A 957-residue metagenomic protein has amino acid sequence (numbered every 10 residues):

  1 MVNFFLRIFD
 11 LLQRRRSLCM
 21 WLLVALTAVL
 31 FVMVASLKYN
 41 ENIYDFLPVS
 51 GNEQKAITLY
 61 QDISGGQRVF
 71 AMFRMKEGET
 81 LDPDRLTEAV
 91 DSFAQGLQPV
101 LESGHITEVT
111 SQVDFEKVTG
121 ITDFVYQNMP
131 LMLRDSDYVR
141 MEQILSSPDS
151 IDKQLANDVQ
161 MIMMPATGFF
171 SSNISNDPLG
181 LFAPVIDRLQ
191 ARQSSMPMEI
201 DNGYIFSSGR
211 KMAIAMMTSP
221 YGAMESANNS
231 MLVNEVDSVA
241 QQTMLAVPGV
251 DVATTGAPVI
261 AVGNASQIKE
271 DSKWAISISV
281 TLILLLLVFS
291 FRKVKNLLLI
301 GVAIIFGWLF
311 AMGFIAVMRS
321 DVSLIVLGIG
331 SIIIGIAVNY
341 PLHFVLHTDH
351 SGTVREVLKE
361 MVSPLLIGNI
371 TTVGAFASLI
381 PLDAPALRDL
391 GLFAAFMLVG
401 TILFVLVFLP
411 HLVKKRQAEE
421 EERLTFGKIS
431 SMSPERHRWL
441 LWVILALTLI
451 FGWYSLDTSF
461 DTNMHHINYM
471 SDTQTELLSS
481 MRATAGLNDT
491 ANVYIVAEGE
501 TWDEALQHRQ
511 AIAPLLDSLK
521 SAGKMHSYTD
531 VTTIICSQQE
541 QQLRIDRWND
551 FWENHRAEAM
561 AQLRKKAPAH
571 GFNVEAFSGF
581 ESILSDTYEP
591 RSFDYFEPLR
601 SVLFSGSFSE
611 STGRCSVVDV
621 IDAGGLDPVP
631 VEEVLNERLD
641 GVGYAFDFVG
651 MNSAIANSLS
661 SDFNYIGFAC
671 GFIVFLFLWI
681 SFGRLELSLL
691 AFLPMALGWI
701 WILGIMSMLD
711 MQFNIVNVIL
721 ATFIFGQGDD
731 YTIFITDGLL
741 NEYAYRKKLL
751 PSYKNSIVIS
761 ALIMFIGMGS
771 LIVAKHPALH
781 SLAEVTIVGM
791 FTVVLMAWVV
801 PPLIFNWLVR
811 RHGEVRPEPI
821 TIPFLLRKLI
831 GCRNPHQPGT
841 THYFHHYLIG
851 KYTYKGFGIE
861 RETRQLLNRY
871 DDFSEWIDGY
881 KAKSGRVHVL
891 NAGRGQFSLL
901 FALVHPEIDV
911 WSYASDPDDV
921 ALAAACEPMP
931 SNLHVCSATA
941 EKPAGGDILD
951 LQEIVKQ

Functional and structural regions predicted by a protein language model:
V34-E77, R192-Y204, E435-L441, D457-E500 (+1 more regions): Solvent-exposed, non-transmembrane loop/terminal regulatory segments of multi-pass membrane proteins
D84-I205, R210, G523-L599: Alpha-helical transmembrane helix bundles of large polytopic membrane transport and channel proteins
Q160-K293, E581-V674: Extracytoplasmic
L297-H343, L687-F734: Hydrophobic transmembrane alpha-helices and their membrane-interface caps in long multi-pass transport proteins
G301, H350-L382, Y743-A774: Pore- and gate-forming transmembrane helices of large, multi-pass membrane proteins
V317, G330-D349, V362, L366-R423 (+2 more regions): Transmembrane alpha-helices and their membrane-interface boundaries in multi-pass membrane transporters and channels
W442-K565: Juxtamembrane segments of multi-pass membrane proteins
L829-K881: Class I SAM-dependent methyltransferase Rossmann-like catalytic core, especially the SAM/SAH-binding loop
